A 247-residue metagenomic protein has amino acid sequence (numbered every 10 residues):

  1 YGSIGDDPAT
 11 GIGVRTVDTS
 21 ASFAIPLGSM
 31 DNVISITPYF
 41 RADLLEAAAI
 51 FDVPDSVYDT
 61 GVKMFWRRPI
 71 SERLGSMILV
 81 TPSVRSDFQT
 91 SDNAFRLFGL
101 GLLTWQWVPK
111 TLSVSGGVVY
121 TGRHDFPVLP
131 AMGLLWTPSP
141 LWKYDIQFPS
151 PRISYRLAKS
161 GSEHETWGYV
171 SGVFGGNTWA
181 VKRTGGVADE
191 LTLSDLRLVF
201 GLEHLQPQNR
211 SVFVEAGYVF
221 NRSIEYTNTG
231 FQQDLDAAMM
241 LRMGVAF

Functional and structural regions predicted by a protein language model:
Y1-A48, I146, S171: Short glycine/proline- and aromatic-enriched beta-strand/turn motifs that initiate or cap beta-hairpins
Y1-D6, P38-E46, P82-F88, V118-H124 (+5 more regions): Transmembrane beta-strands of outer-membrane beta-barrel pores
T10-I12, F40-D52, F148-M239: Outer-membrane beta-barrel translocator/channel fold
G13-T19, P54-T60, S91-G99, F126-P130 (+3 more regions): Residues that define the transmembrane beta-barrel architecture of outer-membrane proteins
F23-L27, R68, W105-W107, Y120 (+5 more regions): Residue-level signature of outer-membrane beta-barrel architecture
S29-S35, E72-S76, K110-S115, L141-Y144 (+2 more regions): Repeated loop/turn-to-beta-strand initiation elements of outer-membrane beta-barrel proteins
R67-V114: Hydrophobic alpha-helical segments and helix pairs
A131-L135, L141, Q233-F247: Outer-membrane beta-barrel "beta-signal"
